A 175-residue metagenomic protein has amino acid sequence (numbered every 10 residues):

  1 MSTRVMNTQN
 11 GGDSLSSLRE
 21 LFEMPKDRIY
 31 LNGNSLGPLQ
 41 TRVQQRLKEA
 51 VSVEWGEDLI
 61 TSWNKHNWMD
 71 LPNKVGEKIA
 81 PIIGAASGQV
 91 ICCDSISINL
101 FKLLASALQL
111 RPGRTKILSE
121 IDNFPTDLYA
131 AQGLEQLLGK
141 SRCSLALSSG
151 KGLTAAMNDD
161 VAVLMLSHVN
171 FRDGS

Functional and structural regions predicted by a protein language model:
M1-S175: Pyridoxal 5′-phosphate
